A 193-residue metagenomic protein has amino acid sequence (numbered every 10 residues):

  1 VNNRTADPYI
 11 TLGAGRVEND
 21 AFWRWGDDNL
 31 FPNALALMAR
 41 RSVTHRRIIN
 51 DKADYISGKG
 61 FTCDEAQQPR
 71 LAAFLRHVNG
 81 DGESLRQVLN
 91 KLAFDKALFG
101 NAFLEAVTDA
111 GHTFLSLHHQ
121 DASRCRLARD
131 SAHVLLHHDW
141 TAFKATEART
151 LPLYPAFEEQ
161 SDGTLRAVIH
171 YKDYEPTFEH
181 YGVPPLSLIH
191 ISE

Functional and structural regions predicted by a protein language model:
V1-T44, I48-S192: Structured, contiguous alpha/beta core segments that scaffold functional sites
